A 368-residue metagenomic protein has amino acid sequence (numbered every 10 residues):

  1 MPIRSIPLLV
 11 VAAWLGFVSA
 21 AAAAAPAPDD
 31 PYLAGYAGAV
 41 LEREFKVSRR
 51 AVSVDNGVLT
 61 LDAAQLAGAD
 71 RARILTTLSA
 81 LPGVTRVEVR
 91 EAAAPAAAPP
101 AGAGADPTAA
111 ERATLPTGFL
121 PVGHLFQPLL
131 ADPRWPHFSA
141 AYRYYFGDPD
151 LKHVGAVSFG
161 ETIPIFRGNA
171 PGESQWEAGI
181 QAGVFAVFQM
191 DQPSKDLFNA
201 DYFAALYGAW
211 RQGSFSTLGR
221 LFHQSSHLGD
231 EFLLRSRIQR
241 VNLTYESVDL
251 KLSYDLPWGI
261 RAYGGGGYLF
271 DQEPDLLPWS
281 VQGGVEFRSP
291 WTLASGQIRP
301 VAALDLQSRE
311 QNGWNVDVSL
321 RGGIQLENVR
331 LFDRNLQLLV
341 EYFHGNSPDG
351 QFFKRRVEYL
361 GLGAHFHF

Functional and structural regions predicted by a protein language model:
S5-A103: N-terminal targeting leaders
G104-A209: Transmembrane beta-barrel domains of Gram-negative outer membranes and organellar outer membranes
H124-L125, G313-F368: Predominantly the C-terminal beta-signal and adjacent terminal strand-loop region of outer-membrane beta-barrel
F126-D132, F166-A178, D255-I260, S289-P300 (+1 more regions): Short loop/turn motifs that connect adjacent beta-strands in outer-membrane beta-barrel proteins
F138-A140, A178-A182, G208, G219 (+5 more regions): Membrane-embedded beta-strand positions of outer-membrane beta-barrel proteins
Y142-D148, I165-R167, A182-F188, Q212-S214 (+7 more regions): Transmembrane beta-strands of outer-membrane beta-barrel pores
F159-I165, L206-Q212, L250-Y254, G283-S289 (+2 more regions): Residues on the lipid-exposed face of transmembrane beta-strands in outer-membrane beta-barrel proteins
G172-G284, H344-N346, F353-R356: Outer-membrane pore/translocation modules
